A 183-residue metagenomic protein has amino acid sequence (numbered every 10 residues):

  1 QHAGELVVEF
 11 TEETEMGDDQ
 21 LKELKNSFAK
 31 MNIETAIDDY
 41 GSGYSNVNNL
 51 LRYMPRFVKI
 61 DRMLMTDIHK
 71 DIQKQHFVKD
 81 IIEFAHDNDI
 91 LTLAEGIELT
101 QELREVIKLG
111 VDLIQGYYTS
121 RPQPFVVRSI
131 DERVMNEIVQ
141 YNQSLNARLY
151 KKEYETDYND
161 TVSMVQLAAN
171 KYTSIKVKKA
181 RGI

Functional and structural regions predicted by a protein language model:
Q1-A3, M31: Short helix-capping segments at alpha-helix termini
E5-G17, E34-G182: EAL-family c-di-GMP phosphodiesterase catalytic domain
Q20: Short conserved micro-motifs at the rims of enzyme active sites and ligand-binding pockets
E23-M31, D80: Catalytic-core regions built around general acid/base machinery
